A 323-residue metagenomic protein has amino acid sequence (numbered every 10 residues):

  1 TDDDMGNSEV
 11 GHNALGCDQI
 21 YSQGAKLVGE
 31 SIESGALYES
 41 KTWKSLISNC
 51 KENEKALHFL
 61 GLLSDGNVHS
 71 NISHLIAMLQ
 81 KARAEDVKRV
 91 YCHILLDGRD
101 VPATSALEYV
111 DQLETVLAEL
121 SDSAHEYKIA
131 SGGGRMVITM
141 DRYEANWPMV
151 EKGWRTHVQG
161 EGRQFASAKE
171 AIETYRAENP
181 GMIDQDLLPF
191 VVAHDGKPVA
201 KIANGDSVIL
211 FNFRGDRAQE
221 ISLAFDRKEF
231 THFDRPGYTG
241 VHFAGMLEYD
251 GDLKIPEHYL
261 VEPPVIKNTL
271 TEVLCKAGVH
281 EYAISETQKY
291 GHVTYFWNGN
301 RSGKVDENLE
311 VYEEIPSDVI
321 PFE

Functional and structural regions predicted by a protein language model:
T1-V137, P148, K152, F230 (+3 more regions): Active-site nucleophile/metal-coordination loop of metallo-enzymes that catalyze phosphate/sulfate and related
L15, F190, V305: Short clusters of hydrophobic/aromatic residues that line enzyme substrate/ligand-binding pockets
L15, L210-F211: Short hydrophobic-aromatic micro-motifs
G24-A25, T139-M140, A200, A218-S222 (+2 more regions): Short helix/loop capping segments that flank catalytic or ligand/cofactor-binding pockets
F59, A200-N204, R217, A283-E323: Anion-binding catalytic surfaces of enzymes that hydrolyze or transfer phosphate/sulfate esters
N67, D216-R217: Short acidic, Gly/Ser-rich segments with clustered Asp/Glu that frequently serve as metal-coordination loops in enzyme
V101, S105-K197, K201-A203, I209 (+2 more regions): Long, well-ordered, tryptophan-enriched scaffold segments
